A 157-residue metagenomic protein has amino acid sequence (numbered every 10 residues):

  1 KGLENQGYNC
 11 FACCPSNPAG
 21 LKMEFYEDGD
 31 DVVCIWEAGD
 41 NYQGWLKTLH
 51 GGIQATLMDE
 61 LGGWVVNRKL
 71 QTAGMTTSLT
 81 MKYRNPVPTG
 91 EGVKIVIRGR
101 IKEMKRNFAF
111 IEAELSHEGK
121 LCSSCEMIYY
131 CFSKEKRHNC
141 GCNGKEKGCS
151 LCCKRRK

Functional and structural regions predicted by a protein language model:
K1, P88-E91, R100-K157: HotDog/MaoC-like acyl-thioester-processing domains
K1-N41, K145, S150-K157: Non-catalytic linker/capping segments at the edges of enzyme domains
Q6, A19-L21, D30-V32, A73-L79 (+2 more regions): A generic structural signal for short beta-strands and their flanking turns/coil linkers
L21, Y83, A109-I111: Residue-level marker for the onset of beta-strands and adjacent loop->beta junctions in well-ordered domains
V33-L57: A conserved, well-ordered hydrophobic junction motif at loop->secondary-structure transitions
W36-A38, Y83, C131: Hydrophobic residues in beta-strands and at strand termini
G51-L70, A113: N-terminal short leaders/motifs
L61-V96, I101: Hydrophobic beta-strand-centered segment that forms part of the acyl-chain substrate-binding groove
